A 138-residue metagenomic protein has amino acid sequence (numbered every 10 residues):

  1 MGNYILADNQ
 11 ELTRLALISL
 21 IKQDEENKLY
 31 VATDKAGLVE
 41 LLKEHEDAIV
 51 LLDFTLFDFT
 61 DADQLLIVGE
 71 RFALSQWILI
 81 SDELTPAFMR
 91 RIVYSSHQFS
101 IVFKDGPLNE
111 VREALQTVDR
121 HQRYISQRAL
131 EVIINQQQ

Functional and structural regions predicted by a protein language model:
M1-Y4: Extreme N-terminal starter segment of soluble prokaryotic enzymes
N9, I80-L84, K104-G106: Conserved active-site segment of CheY-like receiver
E11-Y30: Two-component/phosphorelay signaling modules centered on CheY-like receiver
T33-I49: Acidic, metal-coordinating helix/loop segments flanking the phosphotransfer/catalytic sites of two-component signaling
K43-H45, G69-L74: Conserved phosphotransfer cores of two-component systems
I49-G69, S81-F88: Conserved phosphotransfer microenvironments
V50, W77, S100-V102: Two-component signal transduction core modules
M89-R90, Q98-S100, D105-Q138: Short, flexible helix-to-coil linker/hinge segments that flank and couple to helix-turn-helix
